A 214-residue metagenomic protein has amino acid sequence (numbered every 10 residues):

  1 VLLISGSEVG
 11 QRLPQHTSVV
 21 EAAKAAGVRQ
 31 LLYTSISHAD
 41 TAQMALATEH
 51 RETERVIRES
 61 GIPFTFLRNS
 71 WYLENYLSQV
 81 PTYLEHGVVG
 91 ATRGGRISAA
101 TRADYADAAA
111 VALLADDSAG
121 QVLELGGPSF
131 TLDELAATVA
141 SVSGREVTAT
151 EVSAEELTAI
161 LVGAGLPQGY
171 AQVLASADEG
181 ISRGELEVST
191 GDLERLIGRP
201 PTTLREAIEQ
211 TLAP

Functional and structural regions predicted by a protein language model:
S5-T17, E21-Q30, I36-E155, A159-A164 (+2 more regions): Oxidoreductase cofactor-interface core, primarily capturing Rossmann-like NAD(P)-dependent enzymes
Y33, G198-P201: Transmembrane-helix boundary/entry motifs in multi-pass membrane transporters
P128, L186, P200: Flexible coil/turn residues that form the inter-helical turn or adjacent wing/linker of helix-turn-helix
L174-G180, A207-L212: Short linear loop/turn motifs
D192, P200-P214: Amphipathic terminal alpha-helices
